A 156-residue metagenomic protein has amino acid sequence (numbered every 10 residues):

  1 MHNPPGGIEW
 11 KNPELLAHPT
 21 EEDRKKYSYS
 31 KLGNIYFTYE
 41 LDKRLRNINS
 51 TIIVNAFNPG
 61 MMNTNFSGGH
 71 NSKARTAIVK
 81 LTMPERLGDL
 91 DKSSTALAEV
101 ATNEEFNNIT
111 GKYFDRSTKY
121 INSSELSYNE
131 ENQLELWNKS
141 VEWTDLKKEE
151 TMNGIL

Functional and structural regions predicted by a protein language model:
M1-H70, D145-L156: Rossmann-fold NAD(P)H-dependent dehydrogenase/reductase core
N3-P5, A101, S123: Residue-level signal for pocket-adjacent positions within structured domains
L16-H18, K73-T82: A short C-terminal helix-loop "cap" of Rossmann-like NAD(P)-dependent dehydrogenase/epimerase domains
E21-R24, V79-T82, Y120-L126: Short interface patches used for recognition in eukaryotic signaling and trafficking proteins
S30, A56, L81-I121, E130-L134 (+1 more regions): C-terminal helical subdomain
S50-I52, A77, I109: Loop/turn elements at helix/coil->beta-strand transitions in domains of secreted/extracellular proteins
E125-L156: C-terminal amphipathic/interface module of NAD(P)-dependent oxidoreductases and related NAD-binding regulators
